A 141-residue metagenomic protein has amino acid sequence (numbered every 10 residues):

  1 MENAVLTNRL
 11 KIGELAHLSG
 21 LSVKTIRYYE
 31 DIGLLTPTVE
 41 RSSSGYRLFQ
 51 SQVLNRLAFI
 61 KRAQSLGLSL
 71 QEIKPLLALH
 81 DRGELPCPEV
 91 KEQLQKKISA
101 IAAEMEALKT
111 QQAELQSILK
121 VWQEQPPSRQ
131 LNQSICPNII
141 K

Functional and structural regions predicted by a protein language model:
M1-A78: Basic helix-turn-helix/winged-helix DNA-binding cores and closely related short helical interaction motifs
M1-L6, E84-K141: C-terminal regulatory/oligomerization modules of transcriptional regulators
